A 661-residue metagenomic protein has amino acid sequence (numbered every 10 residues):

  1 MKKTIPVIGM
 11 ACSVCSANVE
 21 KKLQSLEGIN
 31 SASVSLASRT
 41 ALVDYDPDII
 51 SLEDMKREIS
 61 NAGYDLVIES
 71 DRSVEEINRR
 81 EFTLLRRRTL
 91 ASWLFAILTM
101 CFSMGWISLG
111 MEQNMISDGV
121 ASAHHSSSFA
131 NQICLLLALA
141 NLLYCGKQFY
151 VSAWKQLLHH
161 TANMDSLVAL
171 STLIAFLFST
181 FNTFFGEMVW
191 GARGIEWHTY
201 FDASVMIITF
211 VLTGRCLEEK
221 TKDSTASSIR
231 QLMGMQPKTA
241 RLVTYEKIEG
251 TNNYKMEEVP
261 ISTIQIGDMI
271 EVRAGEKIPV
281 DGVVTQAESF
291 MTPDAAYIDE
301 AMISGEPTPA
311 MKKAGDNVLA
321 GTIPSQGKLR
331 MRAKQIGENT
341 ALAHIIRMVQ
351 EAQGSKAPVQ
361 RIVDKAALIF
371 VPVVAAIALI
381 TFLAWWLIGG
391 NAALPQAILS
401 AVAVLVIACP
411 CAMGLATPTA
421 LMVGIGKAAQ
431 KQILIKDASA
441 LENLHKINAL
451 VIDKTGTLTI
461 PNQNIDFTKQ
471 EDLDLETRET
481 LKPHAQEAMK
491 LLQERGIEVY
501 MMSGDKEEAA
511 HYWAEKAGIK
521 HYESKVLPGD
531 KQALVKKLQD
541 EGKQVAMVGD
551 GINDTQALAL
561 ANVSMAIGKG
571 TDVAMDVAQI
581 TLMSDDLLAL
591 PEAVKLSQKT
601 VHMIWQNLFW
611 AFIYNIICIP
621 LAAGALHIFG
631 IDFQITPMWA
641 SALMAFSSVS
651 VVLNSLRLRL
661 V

Functional and structural regions predicted by a protein language model:
M1-A130, E246-Y254, A343, R347-S355 (+3 more regions): Flexible metal-binding regulatory segments at protein termini and peripheral loops
E27-I49, E53, H198-F201, Q231-N339 (+2 more regions): Conserved cytosolic catalytic loops of P-type ATPases
S38, I435, H445, L458 (+1 more regions): Conserved ATP-binding TGD loop and adjacent catalytic N/P-domain core of P-type ATPases
E75-F95, Q132, S152-A175, I346-A378 (+6 more regions): Soluble-to-membrane junctions at the N-terminal ends of transmembrane alpha-helices in multi-pass ion-transporting
L84-T239, E249, I635: Transmembrane helix-loop-helix hairpins at the membrane interface
S108-S128, L158, L177, K427 (+8 more regions): Membrane-embedded alpha-helical bundles of multi-pass transporters
S128-L135, N163-L167, E187-I207, I362 (+4 more regions): Membrane-water interface of transmembrane alpha-helices in multipass transporters/channels
L399, C409-Q470, D474, A557 (+1 more regions): Conserved catalytic phosphorylation-site environment of P-type ATPases
